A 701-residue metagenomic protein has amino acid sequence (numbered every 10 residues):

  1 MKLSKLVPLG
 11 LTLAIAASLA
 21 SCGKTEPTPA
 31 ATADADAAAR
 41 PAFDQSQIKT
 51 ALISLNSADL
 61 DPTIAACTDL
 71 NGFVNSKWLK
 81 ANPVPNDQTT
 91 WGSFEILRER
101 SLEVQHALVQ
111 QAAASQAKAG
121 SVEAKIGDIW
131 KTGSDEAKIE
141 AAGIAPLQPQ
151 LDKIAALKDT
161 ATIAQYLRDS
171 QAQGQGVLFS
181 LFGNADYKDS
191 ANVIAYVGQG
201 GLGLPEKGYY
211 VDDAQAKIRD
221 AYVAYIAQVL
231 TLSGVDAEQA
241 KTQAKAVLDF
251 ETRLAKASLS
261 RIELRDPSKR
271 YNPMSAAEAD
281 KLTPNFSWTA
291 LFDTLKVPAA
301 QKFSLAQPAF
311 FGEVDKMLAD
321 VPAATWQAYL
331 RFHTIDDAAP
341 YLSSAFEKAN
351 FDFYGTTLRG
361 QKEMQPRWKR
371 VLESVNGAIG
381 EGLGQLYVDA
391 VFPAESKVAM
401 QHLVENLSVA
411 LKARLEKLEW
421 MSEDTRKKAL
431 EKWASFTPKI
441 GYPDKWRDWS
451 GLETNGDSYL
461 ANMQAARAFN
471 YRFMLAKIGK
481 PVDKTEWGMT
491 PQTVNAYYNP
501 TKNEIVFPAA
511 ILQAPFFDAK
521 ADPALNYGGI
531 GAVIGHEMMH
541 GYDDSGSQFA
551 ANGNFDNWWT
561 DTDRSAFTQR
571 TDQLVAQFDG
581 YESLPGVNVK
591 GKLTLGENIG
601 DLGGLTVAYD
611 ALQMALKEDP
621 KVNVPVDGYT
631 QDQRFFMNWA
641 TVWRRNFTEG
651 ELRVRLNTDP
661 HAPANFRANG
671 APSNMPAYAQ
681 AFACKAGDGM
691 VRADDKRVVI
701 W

Functional and structural regions predicted by a protein language model:
M1-G10: Bacterial N-terminal signal peptides that target proteins for export
A17-S21: C-terminal motif of bacterial Sec signal peptides marking the signal peptidase cleavage site
G23-T25: Bacterial signal peptide processing site
T28-T50: Post-signal peptide N-terminal segment of mature Sec-exported envelope proteins
D44, V247, L282-N285, V297 (+5 more regions): Intrinsically disordered, low-complexity linker/terminal regions across diverse proteins
S46-A51, A65-K138: Active-site-surrounding "flap" and adjacent substrate/cofactor-binding loops of secreted or lumenal enzymes, prototyped
D59-K80, Y210-T231, L595, L602-V607: Hydrophobic/aromatic-rich, well-ordered segments within soluble, folded domains that form packed cores
Q110-N406: Noncatalytic, helix-rich "gating/capping" subdomain that lines the substrate-entry/channel surface of large enzyme
